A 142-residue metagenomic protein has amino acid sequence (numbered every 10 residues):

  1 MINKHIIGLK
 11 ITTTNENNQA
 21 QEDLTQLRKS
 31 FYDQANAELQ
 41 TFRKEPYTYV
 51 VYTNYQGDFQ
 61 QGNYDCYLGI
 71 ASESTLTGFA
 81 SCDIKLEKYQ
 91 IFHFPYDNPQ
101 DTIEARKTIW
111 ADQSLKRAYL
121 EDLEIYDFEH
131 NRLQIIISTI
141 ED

Functional and structural regions predicted by a protein language model:
M1-D142: A solvent-exposed interaction/effector surface
